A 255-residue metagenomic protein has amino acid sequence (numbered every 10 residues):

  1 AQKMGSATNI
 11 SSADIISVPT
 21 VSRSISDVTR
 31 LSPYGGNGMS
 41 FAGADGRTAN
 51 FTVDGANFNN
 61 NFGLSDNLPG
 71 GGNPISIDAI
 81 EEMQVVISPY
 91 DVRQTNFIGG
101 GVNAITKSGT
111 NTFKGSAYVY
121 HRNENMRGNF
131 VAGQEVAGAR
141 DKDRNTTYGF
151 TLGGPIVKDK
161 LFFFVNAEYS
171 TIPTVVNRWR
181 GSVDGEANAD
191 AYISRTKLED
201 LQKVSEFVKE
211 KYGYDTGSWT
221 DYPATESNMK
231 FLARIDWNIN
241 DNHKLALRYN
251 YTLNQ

Functional and structural regions predicted by a protein language model:
A1-S108, R127, G133-V136, G149-T151 (+1 more regions): Periplasmic N-terminal accessory/gating domains of Gram-negative outer-membrane beta-barrel systems
T52, E82, T112-S116, F162-F164 (+1 more regions): Residue-level detector of the transmembrane beta-barrel scaffold of outer-membrane proteins
Q94-N96, R140-N145, P223-S227, I239: Short sequence motifs at beta-strands and strand-loop junctions characteristic of Gram-negative outer-membrane
A104, F150-G154, A233-W237: Residues on the lipid-exposed face of transmembrane beta-strands in outer-membrane beta-barrel proteins
K107-G109, V157-D159, N240-N242: Outer-membrane beta-barrel channels and translocator barrels
A117-N123, V165-Y169, L247-Y251: Transmembrane beta-barrel strands of outer-membrane/channel proteins
N123-G138, K142, E206-Y214: Substrate-binding clefts and substrate-entry loops adjacent to catalytic sites of polymer-processing enzymes acting on
S170-Q255: Outer-membrane beta-barrel domain signature, strongest for Gram-negative TonB-dependent receptors and also present
